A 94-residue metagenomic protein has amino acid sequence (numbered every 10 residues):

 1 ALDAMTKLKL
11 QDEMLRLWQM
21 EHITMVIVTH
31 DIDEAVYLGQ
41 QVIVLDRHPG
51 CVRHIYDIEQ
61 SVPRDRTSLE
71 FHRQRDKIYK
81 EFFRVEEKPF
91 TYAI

Functional and structural regions predicted by a protein language model:
A1-L2, T6: Short coil-to-helix N-cap segments within the nucleotide-binding domains
K7-E21: Helical segment within the ABC ATPase nucleotide-binding domain
Q11, R75-E81: Short proline/glycine- and basic residue-enriched helix-capping loop/turn segments at helix->loop/beta transitions
H22-V28: Conserved H-loop
D31-D33: The feature captures the ABC ATPase H-loop/switch
Y37-V44: Conserved catalytic segment of ABC-fold P-loop ATPases
R47-K77: Conserved beta-strand-loop-alpha-helix hinge in the C-terminal portion of ABC ATPase nucleotide-binding domains
K88-I94: ABC-family P-loop ATPase nucleotide-binding domain
